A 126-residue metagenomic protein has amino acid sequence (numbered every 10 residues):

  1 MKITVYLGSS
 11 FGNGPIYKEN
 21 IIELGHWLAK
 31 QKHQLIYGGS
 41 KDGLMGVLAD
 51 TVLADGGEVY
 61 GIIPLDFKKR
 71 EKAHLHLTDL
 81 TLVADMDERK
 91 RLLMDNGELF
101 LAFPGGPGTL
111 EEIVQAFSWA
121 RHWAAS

Functional and structural regions predicted by a protein language model:
M1-E58: Glycine-rich beta-alpha loop segments
G8-F11, L65-F67, G105-G108: Short glycine-rich anion-binding loops that position phosphate/pyrophosphate groups of nucleotides and phosphorylated
G14-I16, R70, E111: Generic domain-boundary/flexible-linker signal
I16-N20, T81-D85, G108: Short secondary-structure boundary/capping elements
K18-I21, D50-V52, L75-L77, V114-S118: Short, glycine/charged-enriched secondary-structure capping and boundary segments
I36-G38, G61, L82, Q115: General beta-strand structural signal in soluble alpha/beta enzymes
L44-F103: Acidic/glycine-enriched connector segments
M86-D87, L92, L99-S126: Conserved phosphate- and dinucleotide-binding cores of soluble alpha/beta proteins, encompassing both enzyme active
